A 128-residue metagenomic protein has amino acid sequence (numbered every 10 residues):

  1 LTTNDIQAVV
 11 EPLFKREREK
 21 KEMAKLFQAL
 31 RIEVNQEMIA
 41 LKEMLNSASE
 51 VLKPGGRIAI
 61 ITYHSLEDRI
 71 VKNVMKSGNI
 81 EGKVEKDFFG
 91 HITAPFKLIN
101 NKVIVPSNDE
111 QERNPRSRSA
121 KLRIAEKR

Functional and structural regions predicted by a protein language model:
L1-R128: S-adenosyl-L-methionine-dependent methyltransferase catalytic core, i.e., the SAM/SAH-binding region
